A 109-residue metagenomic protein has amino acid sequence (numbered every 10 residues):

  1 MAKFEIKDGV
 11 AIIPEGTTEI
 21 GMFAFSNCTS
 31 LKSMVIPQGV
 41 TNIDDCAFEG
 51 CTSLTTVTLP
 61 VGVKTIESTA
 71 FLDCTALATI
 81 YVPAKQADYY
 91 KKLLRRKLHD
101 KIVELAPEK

Functional and structural regions predicted by a protein language model:
A2-E19, T29-N42, T52-T65, T75-Y89 (+1 more regions): Structural signature of tandem-repeat unit edges
G21-A24, D44-E49, S68-L72: Consensus positions within tandem repeat domains that build extended binding/scaffold surfaces
L72, K92-K97: A structural signal for leucine-rich repeat
